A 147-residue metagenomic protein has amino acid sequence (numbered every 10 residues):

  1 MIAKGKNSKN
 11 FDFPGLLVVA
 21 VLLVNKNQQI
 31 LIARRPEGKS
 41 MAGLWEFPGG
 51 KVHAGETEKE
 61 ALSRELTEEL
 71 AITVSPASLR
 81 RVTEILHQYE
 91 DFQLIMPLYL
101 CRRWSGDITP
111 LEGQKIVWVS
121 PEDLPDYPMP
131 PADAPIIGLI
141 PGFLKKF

Functional and structural regions predicted by a protein language model:
I2-I30, K51, E84: Conserved N-terminal beta-strand and adjoining loop/helix that marks the start of the Nudix/MutT-like hydrolase domain
L17-V19, Q28, L94-P97, Q114: Change "...and in nucleic-acid phosphodiester-cleaving endonucleases..." to "...and in nucleic-acid processing enzymes
N25, T83-D107, V117: Active-site-adjacent beta-strand/loop module that shapes the phosphate/pyrophosphate-binding cleft
Q29-E68: Conserved Nudix-box catalytic region and its N-terminal flanking loop in Nudix hydrolases and closely related
T73-T83: A short coil-to-beta-strand element that immediately follows conserved catalytic motifs
L98-L100, I108-I140: NUDIX/MutT-family hydrolases
